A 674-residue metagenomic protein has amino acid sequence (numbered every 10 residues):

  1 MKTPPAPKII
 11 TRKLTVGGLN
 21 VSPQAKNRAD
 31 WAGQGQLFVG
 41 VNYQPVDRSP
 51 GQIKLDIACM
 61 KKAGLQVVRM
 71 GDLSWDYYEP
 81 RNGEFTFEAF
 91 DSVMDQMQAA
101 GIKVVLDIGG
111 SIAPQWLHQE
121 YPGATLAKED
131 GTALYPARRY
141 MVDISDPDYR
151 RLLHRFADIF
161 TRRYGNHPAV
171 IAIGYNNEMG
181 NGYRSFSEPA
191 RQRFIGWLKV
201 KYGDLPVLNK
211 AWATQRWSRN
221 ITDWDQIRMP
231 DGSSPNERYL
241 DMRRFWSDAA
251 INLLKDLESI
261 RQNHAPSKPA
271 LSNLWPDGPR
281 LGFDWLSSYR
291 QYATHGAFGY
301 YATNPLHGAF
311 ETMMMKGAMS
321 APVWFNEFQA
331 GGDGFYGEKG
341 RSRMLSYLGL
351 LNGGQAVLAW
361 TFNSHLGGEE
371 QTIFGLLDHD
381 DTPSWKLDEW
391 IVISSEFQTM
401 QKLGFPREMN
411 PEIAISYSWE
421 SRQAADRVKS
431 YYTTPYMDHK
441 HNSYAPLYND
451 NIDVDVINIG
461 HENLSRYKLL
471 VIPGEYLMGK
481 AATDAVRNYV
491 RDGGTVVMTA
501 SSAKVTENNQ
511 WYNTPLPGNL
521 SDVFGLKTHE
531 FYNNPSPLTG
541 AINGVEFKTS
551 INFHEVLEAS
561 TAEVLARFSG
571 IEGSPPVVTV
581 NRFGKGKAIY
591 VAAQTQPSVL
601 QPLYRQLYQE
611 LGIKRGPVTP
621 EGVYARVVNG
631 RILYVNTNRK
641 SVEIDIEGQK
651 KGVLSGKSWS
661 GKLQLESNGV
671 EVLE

Functional and structural regions predicted by a protein language model:
P4-V67, P80, D95, K103 (+1 more regions): N-terminal carbohydrate-binding accessory modules
G35-L37, G64-Q66, Q98-V104, N166-I171 (+6 more regions): Short, well-ordered coil/turn segments that N-cap beta-strands
V39-R48, L73-E88, Y135-L152, M179-Y183 (+6 more regions): The substrate-binding groove and active-site-proximal loops of carbohydrate-active enzymes, especially glycoside
V41, M60, V68, M97 (+6 more regions): Conserved, mostly hydrophobic/aromatic
D47-K62, D277-Y289, G308, E338-S346: Short, acidic/polar
K54-A133, T161, L257-H264: Aromatic-lined substrate-binding rim segments of carbohydrate-active enzymes
L134-H295, A302-G308: Polysaccharide-binding and catalytic clefts of secreted carbohydrate-active enzymes
A302-E674: Carbohydrate-binding surfaces of carbohydrate-active enzymes
